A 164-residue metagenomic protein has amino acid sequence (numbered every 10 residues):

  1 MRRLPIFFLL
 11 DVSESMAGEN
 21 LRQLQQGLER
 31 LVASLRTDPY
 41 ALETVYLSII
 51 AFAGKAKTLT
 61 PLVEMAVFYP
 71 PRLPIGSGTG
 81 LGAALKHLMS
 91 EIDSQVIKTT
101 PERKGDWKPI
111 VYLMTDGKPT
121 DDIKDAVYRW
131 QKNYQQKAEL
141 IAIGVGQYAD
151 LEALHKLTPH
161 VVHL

Functional and structural regions predicted by a protein language model:
M1-T60, I110-M114: Von Willebrand factor
L4, A33, P101-R103, K124-D125: P-loop NTP-binding core
L28-R36, H87-I97, A126-W130: Short, well-ordered amphipathic alpha-helices
Y40-T44, P101-W107, Q135-K137: Short helix-terminating capping/connector loops at secondary-structure junctions
E43-R72, L151-L157: Short beta-strand-loop
K57, V67-W107, I141-A153: Von Willebrand factor
T99, G117-L157: VWA/integrin I-like adhesion module and closely mimicked acidic/polar interface patches used
V161-L164: Short acidic-hydrophobic, aromatic-tinged amphipathic segments that line or gate anion-handling sites
